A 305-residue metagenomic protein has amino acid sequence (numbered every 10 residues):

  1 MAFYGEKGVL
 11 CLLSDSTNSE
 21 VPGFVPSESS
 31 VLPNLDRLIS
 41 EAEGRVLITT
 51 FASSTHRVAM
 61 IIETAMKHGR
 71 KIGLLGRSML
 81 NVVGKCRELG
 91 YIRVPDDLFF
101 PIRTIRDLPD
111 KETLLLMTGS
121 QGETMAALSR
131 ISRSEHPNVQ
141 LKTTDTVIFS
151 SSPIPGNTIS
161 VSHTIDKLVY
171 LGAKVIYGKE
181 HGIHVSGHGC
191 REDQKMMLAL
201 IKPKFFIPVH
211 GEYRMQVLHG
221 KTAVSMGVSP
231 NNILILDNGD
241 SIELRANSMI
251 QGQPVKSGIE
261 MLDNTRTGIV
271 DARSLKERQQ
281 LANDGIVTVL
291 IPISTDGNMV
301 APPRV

Functional and structural regions predicted by a protein language model:
M1-D107, A126-Q140, I159-H163: His/Asp/Glu-rich metal-coordinating catalytic cores of metallo-dependent phosphodiesterases/hydrolases acting on
I62-E63, K67, C86-V305: C-terminal regulatory/interaction regions
